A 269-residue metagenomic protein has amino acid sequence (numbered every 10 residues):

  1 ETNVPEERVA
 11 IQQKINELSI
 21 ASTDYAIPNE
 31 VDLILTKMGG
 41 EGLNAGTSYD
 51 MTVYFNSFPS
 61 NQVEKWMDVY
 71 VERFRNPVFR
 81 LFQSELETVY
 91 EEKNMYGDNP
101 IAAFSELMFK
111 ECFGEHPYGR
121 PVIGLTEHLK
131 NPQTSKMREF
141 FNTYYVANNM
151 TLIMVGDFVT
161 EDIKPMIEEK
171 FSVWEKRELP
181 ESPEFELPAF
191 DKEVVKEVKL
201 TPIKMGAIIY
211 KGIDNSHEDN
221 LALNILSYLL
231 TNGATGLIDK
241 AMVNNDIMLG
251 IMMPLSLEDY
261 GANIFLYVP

Functional and structural regions predicted by a protein language model:
E1-E72, A103-E127, N149-V155, K204-D214 (+1 more regions): M16 family metallopeptidases and their MPP-like homologs
P5, S22-N29, S57-K65, N76-S84 (+5 more regions): Soluble non-cytosolic domains of exported or imported proteins
L43, R138-T143, D191-V198: Short, surface-exposed beta-strand/loop micro-motifs that present aromatic residues
V78-N94, V159, E178-K192, V243-N244: Acidic/histidine-enriched alpha-helical segments
L86-E87, I101, S105, T134-K170: Non-catalytic, conformational "gating/processing" segments within enzyme and secreted inhibitor domains
G114-V122, T151-D214: An aromatic/glycine/proline-enriched structural segment found at the starts of mature extracellular/organellar domains
E175, L230-A234, V243-I247: Hydrophobic alpha-helix feature that most strongly marks membrane-spanning transmembrane helices and their immediate
